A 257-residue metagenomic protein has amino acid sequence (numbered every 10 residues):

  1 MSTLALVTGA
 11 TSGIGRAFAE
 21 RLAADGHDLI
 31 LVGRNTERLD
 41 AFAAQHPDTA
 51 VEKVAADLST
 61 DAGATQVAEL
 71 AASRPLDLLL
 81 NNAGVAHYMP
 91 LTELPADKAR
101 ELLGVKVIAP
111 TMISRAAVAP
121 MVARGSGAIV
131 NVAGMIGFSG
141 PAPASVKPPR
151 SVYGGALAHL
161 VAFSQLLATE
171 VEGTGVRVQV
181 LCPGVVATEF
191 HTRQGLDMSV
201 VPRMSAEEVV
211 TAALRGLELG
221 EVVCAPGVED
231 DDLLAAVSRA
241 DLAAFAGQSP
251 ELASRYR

Functional and structural regions predicted by a protein language model:
T11-S12: Conserved glycine-rich cofactor-binding loop
D25-A41: Conserved glycine-rich Rossmann-like NAD(P)H-binding loop of the short-chain dehydrogenase/reductase
N82-Y88: Conserved NAD(P)H cofactor-binding loop of Rossmann-fold oxidoreductase domains
P90-T92, K98-L103: Substrate-binding pocket helix/loop in short-chain dehydrogenase/reductase
S114-R115, Q165: A short, exposed helix-loop element centered on a Lys and neighboring polar residues
G134: Residue(s) in the substrate-gating loop at a strand-loop-helix junction that position the organic substrate next
V180, L196-A236: C-terminal helical subdomain
